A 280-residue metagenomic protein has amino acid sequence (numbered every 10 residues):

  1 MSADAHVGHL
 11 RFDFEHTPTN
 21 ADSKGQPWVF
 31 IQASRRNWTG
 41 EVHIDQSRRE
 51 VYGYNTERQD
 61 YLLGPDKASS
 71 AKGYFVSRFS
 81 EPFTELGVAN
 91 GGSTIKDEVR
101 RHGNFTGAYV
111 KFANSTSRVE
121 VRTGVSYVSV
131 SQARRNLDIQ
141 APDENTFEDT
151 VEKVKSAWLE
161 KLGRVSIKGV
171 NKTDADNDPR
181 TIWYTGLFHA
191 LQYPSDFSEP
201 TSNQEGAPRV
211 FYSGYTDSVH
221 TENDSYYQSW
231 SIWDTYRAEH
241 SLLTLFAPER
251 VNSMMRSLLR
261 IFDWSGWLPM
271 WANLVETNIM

Functional and structural regions predicted by a protein language model:
M1-Y227, R260: Beta-sandwich/jelly-roll carbohydrate-recognition scaffolds of carbohydrate-active enzymes
Q228-M280: Aromatic-rich carbohydrate-recognition surfaces in CAZymes
